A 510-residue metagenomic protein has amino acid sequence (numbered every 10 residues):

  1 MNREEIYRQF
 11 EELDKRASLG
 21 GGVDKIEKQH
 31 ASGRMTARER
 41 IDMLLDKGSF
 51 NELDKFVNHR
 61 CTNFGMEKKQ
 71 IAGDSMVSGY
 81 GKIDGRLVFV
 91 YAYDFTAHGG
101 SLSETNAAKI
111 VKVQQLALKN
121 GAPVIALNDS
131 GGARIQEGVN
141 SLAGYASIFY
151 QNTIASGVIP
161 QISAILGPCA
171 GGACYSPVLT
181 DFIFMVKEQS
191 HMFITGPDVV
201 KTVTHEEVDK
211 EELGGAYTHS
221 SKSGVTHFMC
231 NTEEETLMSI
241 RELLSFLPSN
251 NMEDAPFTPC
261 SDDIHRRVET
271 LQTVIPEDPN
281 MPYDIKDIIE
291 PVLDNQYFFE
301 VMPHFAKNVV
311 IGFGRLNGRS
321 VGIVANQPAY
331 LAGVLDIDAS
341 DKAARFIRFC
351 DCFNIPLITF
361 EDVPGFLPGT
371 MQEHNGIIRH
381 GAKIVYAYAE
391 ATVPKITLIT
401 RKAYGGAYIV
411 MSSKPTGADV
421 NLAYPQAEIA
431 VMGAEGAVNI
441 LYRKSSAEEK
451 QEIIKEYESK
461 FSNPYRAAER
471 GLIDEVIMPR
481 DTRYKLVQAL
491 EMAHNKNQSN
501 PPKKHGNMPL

Functional and structural regions predicted by a protein language model:
M1-L510: Ligand-binding clefts of soluble mixed alpha/beta catalytic domains
